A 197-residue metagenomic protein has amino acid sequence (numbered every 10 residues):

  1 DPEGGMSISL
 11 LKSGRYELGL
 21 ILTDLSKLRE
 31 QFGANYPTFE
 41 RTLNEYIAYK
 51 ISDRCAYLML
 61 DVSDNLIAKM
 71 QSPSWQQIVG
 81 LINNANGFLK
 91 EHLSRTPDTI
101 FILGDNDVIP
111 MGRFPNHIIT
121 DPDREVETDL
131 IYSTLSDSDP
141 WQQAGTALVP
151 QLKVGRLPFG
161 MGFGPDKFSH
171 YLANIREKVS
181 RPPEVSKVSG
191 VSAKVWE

Functional and structural regions predicted by a protein language model:
D1-E197: Cysteine-dependent hydrolase recognition
